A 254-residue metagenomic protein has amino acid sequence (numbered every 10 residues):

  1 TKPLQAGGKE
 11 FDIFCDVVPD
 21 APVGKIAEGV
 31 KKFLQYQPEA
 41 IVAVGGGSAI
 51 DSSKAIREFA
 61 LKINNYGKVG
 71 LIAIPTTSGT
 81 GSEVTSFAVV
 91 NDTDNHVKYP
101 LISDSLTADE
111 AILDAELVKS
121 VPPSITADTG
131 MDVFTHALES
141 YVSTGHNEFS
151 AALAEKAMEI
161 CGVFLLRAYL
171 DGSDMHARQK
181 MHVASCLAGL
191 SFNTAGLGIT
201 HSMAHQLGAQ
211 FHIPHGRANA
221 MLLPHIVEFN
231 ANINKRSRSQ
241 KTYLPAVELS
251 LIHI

Functional and structural regions predicted by a protein language model:
T1-A40: ATP/NTP phosphate-donor binding region
V23-I26, S48-A55, G81-V84, T200 (+1 more regions): Short glycine/serine/threonine-rich phosphate/pyrophosphate-binding segments that cradle anionic phosphate groups
F33-T76: A short, small-residue-rich loop immediately preceding and capping a beta-strand
E58-E148, T242-P245, L249: A glycine/threonine-rich phosphate-anchoring loop and its flanking beta-alpha core in nucleotide/phosphate-binding
G79, C186-G216: Glycine-rich phosphate/pyrophosphate-binding beta-alpha loops
A127-L187, S191: C-terminal and late-domain segments of enzyme folds
Q210-I252: Gly/Pro-rich interdomain helix-loop hinge
